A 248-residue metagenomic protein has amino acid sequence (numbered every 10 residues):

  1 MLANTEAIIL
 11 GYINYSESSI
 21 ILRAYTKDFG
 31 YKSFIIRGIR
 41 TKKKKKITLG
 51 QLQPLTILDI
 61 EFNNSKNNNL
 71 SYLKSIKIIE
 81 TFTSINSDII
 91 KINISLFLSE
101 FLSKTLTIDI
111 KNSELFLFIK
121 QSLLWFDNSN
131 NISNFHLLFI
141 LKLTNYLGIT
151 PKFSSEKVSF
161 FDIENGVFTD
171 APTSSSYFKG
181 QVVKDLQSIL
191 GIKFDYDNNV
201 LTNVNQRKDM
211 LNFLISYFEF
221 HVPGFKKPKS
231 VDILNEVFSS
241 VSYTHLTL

Functional and structural regions predicted by a protein language model:
M1-I21, Y25-S242: Non-catalytic alpha-helical scaffolds and adjoining flexible linkers that form interface surfaces for assembly
Y243-L248: Conserved small/polar residues in nucleotide/adenosyl-binding loops
